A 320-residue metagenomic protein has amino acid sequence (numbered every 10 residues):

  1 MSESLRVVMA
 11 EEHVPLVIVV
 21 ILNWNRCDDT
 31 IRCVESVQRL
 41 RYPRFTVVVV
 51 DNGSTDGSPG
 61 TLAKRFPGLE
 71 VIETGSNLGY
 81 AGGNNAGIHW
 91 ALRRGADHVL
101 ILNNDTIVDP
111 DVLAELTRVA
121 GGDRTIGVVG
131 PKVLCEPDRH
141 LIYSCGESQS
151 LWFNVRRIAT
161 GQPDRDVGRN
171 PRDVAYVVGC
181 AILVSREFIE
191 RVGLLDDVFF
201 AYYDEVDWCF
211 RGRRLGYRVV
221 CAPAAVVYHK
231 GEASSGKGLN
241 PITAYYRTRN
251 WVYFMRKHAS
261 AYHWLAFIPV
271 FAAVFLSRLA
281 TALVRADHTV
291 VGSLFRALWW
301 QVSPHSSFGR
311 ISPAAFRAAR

Functional and structural regions predicted by a protein language model:
I31, D56-K64: Acidic helix N-cap motif at the loop->helix transition within catalytic regions of sugar-transfer enzymes
E35-R44: Short, acidic, metal-binding catalytic loop of nucleotide-sugar glycosyltransferases
R44-G53, I72-T74: Short beta-strand/loop segment that forms part of the nucleotide-sugar
E73-R94, N104-T106: Glycine-rich, basic loop-to-helix element that forms the pyrophosphate-binding segment of sugar-nucleotide handling
G82-A86, T106-L194, V198: Acidic/His-rich active-site region of diverse nucleotide-sugar glycosyltransferases
V99: Short aromatic/hydrophobic "clamp" motif used to bind/position activated sugar donors
E190-F200, V206-Y228: Catalytic donor-sugar/metal-binding loop of nucleotide-sugar-dependent glycosyltransferases
I242-R247, S260-R320: Non-catalytic, C-terminal membrane-associated alpha-helical segments of glycosyltransferases
